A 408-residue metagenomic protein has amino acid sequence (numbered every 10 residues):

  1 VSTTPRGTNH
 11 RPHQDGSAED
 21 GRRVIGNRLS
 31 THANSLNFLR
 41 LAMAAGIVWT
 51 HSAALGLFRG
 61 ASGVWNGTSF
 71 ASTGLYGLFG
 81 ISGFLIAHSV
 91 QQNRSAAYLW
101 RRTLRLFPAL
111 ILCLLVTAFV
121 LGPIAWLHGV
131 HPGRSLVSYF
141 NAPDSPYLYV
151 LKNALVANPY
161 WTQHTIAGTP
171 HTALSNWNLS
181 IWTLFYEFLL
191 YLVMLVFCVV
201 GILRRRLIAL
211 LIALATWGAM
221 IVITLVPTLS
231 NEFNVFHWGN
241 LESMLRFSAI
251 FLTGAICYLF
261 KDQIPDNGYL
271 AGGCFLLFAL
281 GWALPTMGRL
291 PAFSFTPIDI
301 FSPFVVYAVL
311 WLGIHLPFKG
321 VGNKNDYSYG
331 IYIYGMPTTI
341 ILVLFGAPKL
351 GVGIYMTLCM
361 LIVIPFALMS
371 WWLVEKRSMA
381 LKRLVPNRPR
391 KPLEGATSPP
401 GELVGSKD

Functional and structural regions predicted by a protein language model:
S2-N27, Q91, A96, V120 (+4 more regions): C-terminal "closing" transmembrane helix and its immediate cytosolic amphipathic cap in multi-pass membrane proteins
G21-R22, G74-L136, T338, V374-R383: Juxtamembrane transmembrane-helix termini
T31-Q91, F107-L110, L245, G313 (+1 more regions): Functionally critical transmembrane alpha-helices in membrane proteins and complexes, commonly lining
A33-N34, S62-L75, A173-Y186, L225-I250 (+3 more regions): Interfacial loop-to-helix transition and helix-capping segments at the boundaries of transmembrane helices
A45-S52, L214-T228, C274-G288, Y334-I341: Aromatic-anchored segments of alpha-helical transmembrane domains
S72, I111-F188, P303-A308: Membrane-interface helix-loop-helix regions
G77, L276-K376: Alpha-helical transmembrane segments of multi-pass integral membrane proteins
F188-W217, Y258-L270, P348-V352: Solvent-exposed interhelical
